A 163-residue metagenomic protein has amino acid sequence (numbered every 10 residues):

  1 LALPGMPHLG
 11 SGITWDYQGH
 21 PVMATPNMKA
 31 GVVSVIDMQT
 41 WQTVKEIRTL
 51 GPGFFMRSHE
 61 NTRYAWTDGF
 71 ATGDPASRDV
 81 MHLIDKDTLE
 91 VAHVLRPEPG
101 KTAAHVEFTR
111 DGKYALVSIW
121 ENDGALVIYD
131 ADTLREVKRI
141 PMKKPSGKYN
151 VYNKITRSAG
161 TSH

Functional and structural regions predicted by a protein language model:
L1-H163: Predominantly soluble domains enriched in secretory-pathway, periplasmic, or organellar proteins
